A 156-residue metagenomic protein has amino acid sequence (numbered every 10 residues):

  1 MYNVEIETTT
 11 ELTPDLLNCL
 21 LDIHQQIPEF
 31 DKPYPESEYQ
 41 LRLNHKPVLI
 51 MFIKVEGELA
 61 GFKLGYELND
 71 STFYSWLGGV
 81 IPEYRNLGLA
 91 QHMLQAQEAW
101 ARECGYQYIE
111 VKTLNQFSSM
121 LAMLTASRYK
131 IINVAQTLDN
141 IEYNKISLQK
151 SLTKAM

Functional and structural regions predicted by a protein language model:
M1-Y34, I146: Short amphipathic alpha-helix that is part of the acyltransferase structural core
E29-F52, L64: Active-site rim helix/loop that mediates acceptor-substrate recognition in acyltransferases
H45, E56-E58, L68-S71, Q116 (+1 more regions): Short strand-connecting beta-turns/loops that link adjacent beta-strands
F52, E58-Y66, F73-G79: Conserved beta-strand in the GNAT
E67-W76, R85, N140-I141: A conserved beta-turn-beta hairpin within the catalytic core of GNAT-like acetyltransferases that forms part
V80, N86-A99, A126: Conserved acetyl-CoA-binding loop-helix of GNAT-fold acetyltransferases
A101-T113: Conserved GNAT acetyl-CoA-binding A-motif
E110-L114, T125-S147: Conserved catalytic-core motifs of GNAT/GCN5-like acyltransferases
